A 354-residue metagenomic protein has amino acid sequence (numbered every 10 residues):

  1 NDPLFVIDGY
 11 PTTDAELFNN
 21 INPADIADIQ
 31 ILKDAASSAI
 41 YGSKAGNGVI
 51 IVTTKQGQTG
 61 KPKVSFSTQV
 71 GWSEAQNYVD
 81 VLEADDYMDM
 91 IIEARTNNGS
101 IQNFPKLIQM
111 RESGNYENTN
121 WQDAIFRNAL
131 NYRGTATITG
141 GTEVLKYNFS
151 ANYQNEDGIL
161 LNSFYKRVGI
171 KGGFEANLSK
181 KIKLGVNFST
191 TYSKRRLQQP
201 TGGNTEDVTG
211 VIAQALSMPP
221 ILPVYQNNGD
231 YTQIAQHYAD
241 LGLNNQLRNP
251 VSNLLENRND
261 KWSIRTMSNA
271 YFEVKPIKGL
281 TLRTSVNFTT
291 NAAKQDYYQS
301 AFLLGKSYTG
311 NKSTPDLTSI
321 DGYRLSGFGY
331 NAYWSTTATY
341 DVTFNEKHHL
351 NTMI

Functional and structural regions predicted by a protein language model:
P3, D8-A35: Short acidic/polar hinge/loop motifs at secondary-structure boundaries that mediate gating or recognition
L4-V6, Q30, I50-T53, S65-S67 (+5 more regions): Structured core elements
A15, S38-I40, D157-L161: A generic structural signal for short coil/turn motifs at secondary-structure boundaries
N19-A24, Y41-G46, S163-K166, P200-G202: Short, glycine-/polar-rich solvent-exposed loops and beta-turns at beta-strand/coil boundaries
P23-S65, N131-R133, K146, N152-Q154: A beta-strand signature from Gram-negative outer-membrane beta-barrel systems, especially the internal plug domain
T54, F66, A136-G140, I170-A176 (+2 more regions): Residues on the lipid-exposed face of transmembrane beta-strands in outer-membrane beta-barrel proteins
T59-N118, I159-S163, G173-R265, S285 (+1 more regions): Surface-exposed loop/interface segments of Gram-negative outer-membrane beta-barrel transport/assembly proteins
T96, I125-N128, I138-T142: Outer-membrane beta-barrel initiation region
